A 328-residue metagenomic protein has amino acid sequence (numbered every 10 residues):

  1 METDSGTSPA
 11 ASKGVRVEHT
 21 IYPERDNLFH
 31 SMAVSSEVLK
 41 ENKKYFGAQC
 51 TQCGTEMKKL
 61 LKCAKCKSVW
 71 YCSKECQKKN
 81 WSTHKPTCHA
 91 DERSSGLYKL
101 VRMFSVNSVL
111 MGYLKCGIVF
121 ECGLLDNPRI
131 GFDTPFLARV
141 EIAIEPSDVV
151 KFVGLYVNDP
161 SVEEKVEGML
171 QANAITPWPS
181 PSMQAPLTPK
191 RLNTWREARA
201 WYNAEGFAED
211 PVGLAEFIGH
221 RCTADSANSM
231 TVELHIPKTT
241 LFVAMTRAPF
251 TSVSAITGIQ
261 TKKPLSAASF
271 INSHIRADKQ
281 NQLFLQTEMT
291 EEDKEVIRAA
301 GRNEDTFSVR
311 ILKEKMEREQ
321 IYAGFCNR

Functional and structural regions predicted by a protein language model:
M1-R328: Short alpha-helical interaction motifs and adjacent low-complexity tails used for partner binding in regulatory proteins
